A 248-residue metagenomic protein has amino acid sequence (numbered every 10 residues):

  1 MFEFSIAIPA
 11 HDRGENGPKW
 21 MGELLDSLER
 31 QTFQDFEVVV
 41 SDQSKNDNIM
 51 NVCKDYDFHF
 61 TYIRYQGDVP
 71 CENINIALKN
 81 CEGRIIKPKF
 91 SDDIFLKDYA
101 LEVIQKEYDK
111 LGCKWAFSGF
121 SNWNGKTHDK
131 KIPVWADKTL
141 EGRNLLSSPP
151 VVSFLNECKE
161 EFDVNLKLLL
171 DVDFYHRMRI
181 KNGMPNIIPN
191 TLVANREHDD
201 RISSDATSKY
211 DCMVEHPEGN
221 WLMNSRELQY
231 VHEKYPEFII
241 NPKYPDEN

Functional and structural regions predicted by a protein language model:
A7, S118, W135-P217: Conserved nucleotide-sugar donor-binding catalytic segment
R13-R30: Short, well-formed alpha-helical segments that are part of the catalytic scaffolds of diverse glycosyltransferases
W20, I49, I74, K97-V103 (+1 more regions): Acidic donor-diphosphate engagement hotspot in glycosyltransferases and nucleotidyltransferases that stabilizes
L25-R64: Acidic donor-binding segment of Leloir-type glycosyltransferases
Y65-C81: Glycine-rich, basic loop-to-helix element that forms the pyrophosphate-binding segment of sugar-nucleotide handling
G83-I94: Short beta-strand-to-loop acidic/aromatic patch adjacent to the donor-nucleotide binding site
Y99-D129: Conserved donor NDP-sugar-binding/catalytic core segment of glycosyltransferases
F117, M184, S208-N248: C-terminal, non-catalytic tails of nucleotide-sugar-dependent glycosyltransferases
